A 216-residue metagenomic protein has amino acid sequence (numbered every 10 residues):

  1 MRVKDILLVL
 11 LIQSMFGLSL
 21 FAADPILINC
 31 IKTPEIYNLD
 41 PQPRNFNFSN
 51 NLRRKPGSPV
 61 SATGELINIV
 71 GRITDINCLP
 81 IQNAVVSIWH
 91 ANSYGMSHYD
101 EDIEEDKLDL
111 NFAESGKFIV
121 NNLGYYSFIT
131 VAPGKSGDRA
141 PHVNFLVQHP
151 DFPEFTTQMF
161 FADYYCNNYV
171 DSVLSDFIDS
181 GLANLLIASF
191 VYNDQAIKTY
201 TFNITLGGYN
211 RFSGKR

Functional and structural regions predicted by a protein language model:
M1-L7: Bacterial N-terminal signal peptides that target proteins for export
V9-G17: Bacterial N-terminal signal peptides
G17-D24: Boundary at the C-terminal end of the N-terminal hydrophobic targeting segment
D24-A183, Q195-R211, K215-R216: Beta-strand-dominated extracellular/periplasmic modules and repeats in secreted or surface-exposed proteins
